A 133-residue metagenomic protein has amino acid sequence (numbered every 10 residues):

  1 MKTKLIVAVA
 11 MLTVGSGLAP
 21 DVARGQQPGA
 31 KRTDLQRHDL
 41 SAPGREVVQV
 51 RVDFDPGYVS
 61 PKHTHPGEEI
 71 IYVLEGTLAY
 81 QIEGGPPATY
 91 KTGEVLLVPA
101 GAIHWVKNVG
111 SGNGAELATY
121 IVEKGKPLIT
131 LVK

Functional and structural regions predicted by a protein language model:
K2-R51, T89, L97, P127-K133: A short, N-terminal "cap"/entry segment at the start of jelly-roll beta-barrel domains of the cupin/DSBH fold
S41, R45, G57-Y72: A short beta-loop-beta micro-motif enriched in histidine and acidic residues
G44-Q49, H65-E68, G85, G101 (+1 more regions): Extracytoplasmic
F54, G84-G101: Short acidic-glycine-tyrosine-enriched beta hairpin
S60-H65, I82, T89, K107-V109 (+1 more regions): Short histidine-centered beta-strand/loop micro-motifs that create catalytic or ligand/metal-coordination sites
P66-G84, E94: Glycine- and acidic-residue-biased ligand/ion/polar-headgroup-sensing regions
P87, G101-K126: Ligand-binding loop in jelly-roll beta-barrel domains
